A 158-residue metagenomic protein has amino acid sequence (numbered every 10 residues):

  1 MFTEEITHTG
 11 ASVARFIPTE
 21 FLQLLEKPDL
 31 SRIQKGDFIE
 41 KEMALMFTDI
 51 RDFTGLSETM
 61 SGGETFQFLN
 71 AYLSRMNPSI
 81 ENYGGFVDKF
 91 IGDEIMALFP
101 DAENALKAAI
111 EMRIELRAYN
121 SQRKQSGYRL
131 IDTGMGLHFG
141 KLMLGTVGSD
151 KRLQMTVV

Functional and structural regions predicted by a protein language model:
M1-E40, R117: Regulatory cytosolic signal-relay segments
E20-R32, D52-L56, E64-R75, A108: Interdomain coupling helix/linker and adjacent catalytic-core signature of nucleotidyl signaling output domains
I39-E42, L130-D132: Short loop/turn elements that form and flank the Walker-type P-loop nucleotide-binding site in RecA-like NTPase cores
A44-T54: Catalytic-site or vestigial catalytic-site microsegments of nucleotide-handling domains
L69-G85, M96-M135, F139: Alpha-helical scaffold within the catalytic cores of cyclic-nucleotide enzymes
V87-K89: A short pre-motif secondary-structure segment
G92: Acidic/His metal-coordination segments adjacent to aromatic residues that form catalytic metal sites in metalloenzymes
G127, G134, H138, M143-V158: Catalytic-core segments of nucleotide cyclases and related cyclic-nucleotide turnover enzymes
